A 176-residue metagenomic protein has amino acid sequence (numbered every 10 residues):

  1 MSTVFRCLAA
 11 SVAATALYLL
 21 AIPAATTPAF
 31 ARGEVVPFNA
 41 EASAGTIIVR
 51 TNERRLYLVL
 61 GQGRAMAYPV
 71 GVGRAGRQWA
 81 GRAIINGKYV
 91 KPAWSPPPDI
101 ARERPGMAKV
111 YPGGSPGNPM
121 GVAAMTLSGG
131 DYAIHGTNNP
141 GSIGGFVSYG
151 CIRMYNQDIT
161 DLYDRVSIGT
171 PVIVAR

Functional and structural regions predicted by a protein language model:
M1-A16: Bacterial N-terminal signal peptides that target proteins for export
L17-P28: C-terminal segment of classical bacterial N-terminal signal peptides
T27-R50: Short N-terminal segments immediately surrounding and downstream of signal-peptide cleavage
E34, A40-A42, Q62-A67, R74-R77 (+3 more regions): Exported/periplasmic cell-wall-interacting domains
G45-I47, R54, A123: Residue-level detector of beta-strand structural context in well-folded domains
I48-R50, Y57-L58, R153-M154: Structural recognition of beta-strand segments within beta-rich domains
T51-E53, G129: Residue-level signal for tight coil/turn positions that link beta-strands
